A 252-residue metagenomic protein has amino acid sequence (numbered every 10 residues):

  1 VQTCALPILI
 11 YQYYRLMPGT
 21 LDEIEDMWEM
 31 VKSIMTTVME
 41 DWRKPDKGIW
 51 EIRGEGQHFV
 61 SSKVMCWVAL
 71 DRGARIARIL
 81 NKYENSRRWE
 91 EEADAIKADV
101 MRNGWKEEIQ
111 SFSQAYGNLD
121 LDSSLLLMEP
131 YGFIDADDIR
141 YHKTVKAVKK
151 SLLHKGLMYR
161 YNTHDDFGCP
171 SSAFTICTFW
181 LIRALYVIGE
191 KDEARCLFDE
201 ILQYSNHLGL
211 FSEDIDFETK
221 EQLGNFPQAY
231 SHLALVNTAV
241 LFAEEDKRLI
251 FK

Functional and structural regions predicted by a protein language model:
V1-L6: Short, small-residue-biased leader/transition segments that mark boundaries at the very start of proteins
P7-D22, M65-K82, L126-D137, F179-K191 (+2 more regions): Well-ordered alpha-helical scaffold segments within catalytic/enzyme domains
I24-R87: Aromatic-lined, polymer-binding surfaces characteristic of secreted/periplasmic polysaccharide-degrading enzymes
M30, E84-R88, E92, R140 (+1 more regions): Alpha-helical positions within canonical tetratricopeptide repeat
K32-G48, D94-T175, C196-K247, K252: Extended glycan-interaction surfaces of carbohydrate-active proteins
S62, W89-E92, I96: Heptad-repeat coiled-coil/leucine-zipper interface motif in alpha-helices, recognizing the periodic a/d hydrophobic core
